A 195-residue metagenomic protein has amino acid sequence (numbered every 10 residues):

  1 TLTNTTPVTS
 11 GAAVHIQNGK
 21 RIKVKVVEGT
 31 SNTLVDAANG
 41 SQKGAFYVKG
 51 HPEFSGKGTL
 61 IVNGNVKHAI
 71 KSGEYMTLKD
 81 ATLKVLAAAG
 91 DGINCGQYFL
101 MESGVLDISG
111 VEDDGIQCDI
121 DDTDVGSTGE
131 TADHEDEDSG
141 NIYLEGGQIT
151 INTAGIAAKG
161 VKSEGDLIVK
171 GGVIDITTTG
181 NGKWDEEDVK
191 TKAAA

Functional and structural regions predicted by a protein language model:
T1-A195: A composition-driven surface/loop motif
